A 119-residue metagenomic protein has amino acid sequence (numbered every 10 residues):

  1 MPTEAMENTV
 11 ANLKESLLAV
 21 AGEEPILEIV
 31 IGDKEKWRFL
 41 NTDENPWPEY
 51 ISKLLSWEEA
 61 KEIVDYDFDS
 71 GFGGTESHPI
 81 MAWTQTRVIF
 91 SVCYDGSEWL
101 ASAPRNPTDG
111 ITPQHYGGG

Functional and structural regions predicted by a protein language model:
M1-D69: N-terminal domain-onset segments
F72-G118: Short, compact, well-ordered microdomains
